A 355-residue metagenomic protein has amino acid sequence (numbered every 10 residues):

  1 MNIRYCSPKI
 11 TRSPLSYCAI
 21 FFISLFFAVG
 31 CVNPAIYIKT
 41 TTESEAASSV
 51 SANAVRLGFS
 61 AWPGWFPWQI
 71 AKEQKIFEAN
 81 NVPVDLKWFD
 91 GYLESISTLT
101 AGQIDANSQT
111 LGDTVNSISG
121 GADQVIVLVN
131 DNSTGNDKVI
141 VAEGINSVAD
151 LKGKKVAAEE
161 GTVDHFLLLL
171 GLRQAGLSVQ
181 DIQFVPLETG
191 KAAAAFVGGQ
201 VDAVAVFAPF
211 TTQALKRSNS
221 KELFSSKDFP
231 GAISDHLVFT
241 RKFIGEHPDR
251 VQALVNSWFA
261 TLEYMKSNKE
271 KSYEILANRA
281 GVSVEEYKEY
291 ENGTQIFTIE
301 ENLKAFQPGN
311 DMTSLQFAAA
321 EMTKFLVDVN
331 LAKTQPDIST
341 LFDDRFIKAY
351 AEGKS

Functional and structural regions predicted by a protein language model:
M1-A52, E352-S355: Short, low-complexity disordered leader/linker segments with a strong preference for bacterial N-terminal type II
F27, E73, E78, I118 (+4 more regions): Short polybasic/polar patches that bind polyanions
I36-P186, D202-A208, L223-F224, G231: Short, glycine-/small- and polar/acidic-enriched structural segments that line small-molecule recognition paths
F66-I70, K75, S97-A101, V115 (+12 more regions): Solvent-exposed, polar/charged alpha-helical surfaces in well-ordered, non-transmembrane soluble domains, broadly
G112-D113, F184-V185, K191-V284: Pocket-lining segment of extracytoplasmic ligand-binding domains
G153, K216, D343: Phosphate-coordinating loops and pocket residues in cytosolic domains that bind phosphorylated ligands
G245-L331: Secondary-structure end/capping motifs
A319-S355: Conserved C-terminal helix/tail region of periplasmic/extracytoplasmic solute-binding proteins
